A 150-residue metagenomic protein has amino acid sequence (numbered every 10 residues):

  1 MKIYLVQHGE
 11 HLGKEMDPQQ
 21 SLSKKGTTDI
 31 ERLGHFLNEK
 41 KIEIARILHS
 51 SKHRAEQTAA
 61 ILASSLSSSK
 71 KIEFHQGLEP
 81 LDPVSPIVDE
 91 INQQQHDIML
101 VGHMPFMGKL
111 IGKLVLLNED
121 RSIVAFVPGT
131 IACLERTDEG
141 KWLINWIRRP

Functional and structural regions predicted by a protein language model:
K2-D82, M107-G108, F126-G129: Active-site-proximal alpha-helix that buttresses catalytic centers in soluble enzyme cores
I3, H96-G102: Generic beta-sheet signal
S21-S23, S64-S65, E90-I91, V115-E119: Glycine-rich, phosphate-binding/catalytic loops in enzymes
E39, S64, D89-I91, S122-V124 (+1 more regions): Short secondary-structure boundary/capping segments
Q76-Q95: Short phosphate-binding loop-to-helix
M104-K113: Extended, charge-rich low-complexity interaction segments
N118-L143: Domain-level recognition of soluble alpha/beta enzyme cores, biased toward histidine phosphatases/phosphomutases
N145-P150: Short, solvent-exposed aromatic-acidic interface loops
